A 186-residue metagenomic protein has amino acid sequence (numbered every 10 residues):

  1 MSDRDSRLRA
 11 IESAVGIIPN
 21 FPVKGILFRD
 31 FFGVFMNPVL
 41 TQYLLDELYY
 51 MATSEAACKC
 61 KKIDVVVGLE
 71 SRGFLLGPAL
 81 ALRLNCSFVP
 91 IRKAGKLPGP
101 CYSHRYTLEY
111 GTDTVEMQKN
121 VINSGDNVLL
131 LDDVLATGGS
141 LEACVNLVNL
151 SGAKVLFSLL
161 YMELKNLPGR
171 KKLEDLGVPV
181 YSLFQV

Functional and structural regions predicted by a protein language model:
M1-L131, L135-V186: PRPP-associated nucleotide enzymes
